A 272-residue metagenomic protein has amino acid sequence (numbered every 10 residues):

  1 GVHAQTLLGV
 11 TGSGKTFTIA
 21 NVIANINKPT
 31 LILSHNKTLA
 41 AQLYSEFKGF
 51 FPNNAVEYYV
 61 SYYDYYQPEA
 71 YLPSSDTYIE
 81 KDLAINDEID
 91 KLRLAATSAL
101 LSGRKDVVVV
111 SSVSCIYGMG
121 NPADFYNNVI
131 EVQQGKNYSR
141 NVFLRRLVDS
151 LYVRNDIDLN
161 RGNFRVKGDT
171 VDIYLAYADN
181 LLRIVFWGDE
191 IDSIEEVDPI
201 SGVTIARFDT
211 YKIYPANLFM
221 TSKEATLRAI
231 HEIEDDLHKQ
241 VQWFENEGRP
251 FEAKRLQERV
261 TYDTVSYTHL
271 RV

Functional and structural regions predicted by a protein language model:
G1-R271: ASCE RecA-like P-loop NTPase motor cores that couple ATP hydrolysis to mechanical translocation on nucleic acids
